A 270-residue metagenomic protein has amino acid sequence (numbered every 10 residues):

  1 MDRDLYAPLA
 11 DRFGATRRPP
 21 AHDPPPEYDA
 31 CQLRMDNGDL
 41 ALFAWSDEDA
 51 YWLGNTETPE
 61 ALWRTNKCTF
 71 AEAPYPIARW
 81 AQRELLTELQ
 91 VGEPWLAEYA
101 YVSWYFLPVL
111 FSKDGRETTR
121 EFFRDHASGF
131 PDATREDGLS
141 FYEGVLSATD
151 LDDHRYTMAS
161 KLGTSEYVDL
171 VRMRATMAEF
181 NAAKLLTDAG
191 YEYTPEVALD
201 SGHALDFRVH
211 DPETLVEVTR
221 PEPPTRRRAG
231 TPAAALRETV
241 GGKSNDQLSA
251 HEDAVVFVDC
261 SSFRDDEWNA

Functional and structural regions predicted by a protein language model:
M1-A189, T219-A270: Charged, structured surface patches that assemble and position nucleic-acid processing machinery
T187-H210: A short acidic/basic microdomain associated with nuclease active sites
T194-P195, L215, F257-D259: A structural signal for short, well-ordered beta-strand segments and their strand-loop junctions that often border
D206, H210-P223: Active-site ExK catalytic segment of metal-dependent nucleases
